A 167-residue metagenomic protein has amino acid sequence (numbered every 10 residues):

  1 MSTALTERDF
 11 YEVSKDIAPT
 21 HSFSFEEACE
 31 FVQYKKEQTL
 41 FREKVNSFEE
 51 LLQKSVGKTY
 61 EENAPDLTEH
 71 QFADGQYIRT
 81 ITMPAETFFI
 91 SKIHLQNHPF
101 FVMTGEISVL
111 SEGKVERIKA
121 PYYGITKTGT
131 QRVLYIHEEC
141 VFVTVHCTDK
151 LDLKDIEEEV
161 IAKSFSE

Functional and structural regions predicted by a protein language model:
M1-T80: A short, N-terminal "cap"/entry segment at the start of jelly-roll beta-barrel domains of the cupin/DSBH fold
Y77-H94: Conserved short histidine dyad/triad with adjacent acidic residue
P84-E86, P121-Y122, G129, E139: Tight coil/turn sites that cap or link beta-strands
H94-G113: Glycine- and acidic-residue-biased ligand/ion/polar-headgroup-sensing regions
P99, E106, Q131, E139-V141: Structural motif
S111-R132: Short acidic-glycine-tyrosine-enriched beta hairpin
H137-E167: Double-stranded beta-helix
